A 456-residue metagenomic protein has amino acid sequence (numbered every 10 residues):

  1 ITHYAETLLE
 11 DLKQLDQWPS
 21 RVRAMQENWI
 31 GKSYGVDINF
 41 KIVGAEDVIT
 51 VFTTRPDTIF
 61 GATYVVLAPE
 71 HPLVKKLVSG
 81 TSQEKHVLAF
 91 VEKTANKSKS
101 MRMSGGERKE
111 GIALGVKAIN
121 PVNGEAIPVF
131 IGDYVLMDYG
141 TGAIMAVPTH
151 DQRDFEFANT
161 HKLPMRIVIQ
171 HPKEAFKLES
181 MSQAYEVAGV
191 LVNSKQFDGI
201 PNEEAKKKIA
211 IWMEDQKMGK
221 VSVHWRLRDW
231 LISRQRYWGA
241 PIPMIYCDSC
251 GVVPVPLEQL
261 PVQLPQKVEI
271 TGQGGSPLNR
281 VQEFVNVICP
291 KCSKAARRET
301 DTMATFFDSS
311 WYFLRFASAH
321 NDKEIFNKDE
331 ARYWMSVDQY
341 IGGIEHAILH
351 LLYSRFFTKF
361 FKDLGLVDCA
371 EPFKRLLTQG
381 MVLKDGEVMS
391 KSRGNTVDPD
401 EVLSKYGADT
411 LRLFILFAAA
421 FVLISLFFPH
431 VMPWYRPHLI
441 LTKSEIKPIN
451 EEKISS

Functional and structural regions predicted by a protein language model:
I1-I49, P56, P72, A143-P261 (+5 more regions): Residue patterns forming the tRNA-binding/recognition surfaces of aminoacyl-tRNA synthetases and related DALR
I1-T2, F60-L88, V190-N193: Nucleotide/phosphate-binding sheet-loop regions of phosphoryl- and nucleotidyl-transfer enzymes
L12-K13, V116, N120-V122, A126-Y139 (+1 more regions): Alpha-helical recognition segments enriched in aromatics with Gly/Pro capping that present substrate-recognition
E27-I30, G105-E110, D301-M303, S392: Short Gly/Pro-enriched turn/cap motifs at secondary-structure boundaries
I49-H71, W230, R236-Y237, I242 (+2 more regions): Conserved phosphate/anionic-ligand binding catalytic regions in large, soluble enzymes, centered on
V74-P172, L178-E179, Q183-Y185: Catalytic alpha/beta core of large soluble enzyme barrels
L88-G115, L163-H171, Q196-E203, K207-A210 (+5 more regions): Conserved catalytic alpha/beta cores of large enzymes that bind or transform nucleotide phosphates and polynucleotides
R108-I112, R236-Y237, E371-F373, R393: Short loop/turn motifs at secondary-structure junctions and domain boundaries
